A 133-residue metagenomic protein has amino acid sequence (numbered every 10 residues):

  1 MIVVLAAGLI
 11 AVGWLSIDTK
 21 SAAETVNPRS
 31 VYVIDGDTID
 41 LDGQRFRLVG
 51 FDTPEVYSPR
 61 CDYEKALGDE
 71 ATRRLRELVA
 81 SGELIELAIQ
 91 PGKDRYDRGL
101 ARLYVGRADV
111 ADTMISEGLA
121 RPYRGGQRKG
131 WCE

Functional and structural regions predicted by a protein language model:
M1-E133: Small beta-barrel nucleic-acid-binding modules, primarily SNase/OB-fold domains and secondarily Tudor-like barrels
